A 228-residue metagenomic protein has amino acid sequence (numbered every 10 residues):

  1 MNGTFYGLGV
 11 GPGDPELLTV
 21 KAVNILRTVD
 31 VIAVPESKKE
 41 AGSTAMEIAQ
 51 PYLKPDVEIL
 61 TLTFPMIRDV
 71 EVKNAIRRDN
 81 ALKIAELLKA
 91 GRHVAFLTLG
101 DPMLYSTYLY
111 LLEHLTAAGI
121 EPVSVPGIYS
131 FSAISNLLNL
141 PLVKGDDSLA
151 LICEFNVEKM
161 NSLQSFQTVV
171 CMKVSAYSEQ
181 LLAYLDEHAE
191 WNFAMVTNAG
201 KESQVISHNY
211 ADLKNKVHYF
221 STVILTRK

Functional and structural regions predicted by a protein language model:
M1-P15, V20-A22, R27-I120, H208-L213 (+2 more regions): Class I S-adenosyl-L-methionine
F5, Q164-K228: A contiguous loop/helix-start segment that scaffolds small-molecule binding in enzyme catalytic cores
P12-P15, K38-K39, F155-V157, V174-Y177: Short beta->alpha connector loops
V31, K54-P55, E86-K89, L140-V143 (+3 more regions): Generic secondary-structure signature for well-ordered alpha-helical cores
V34, T61, F96-T98, S124-G127 (+3 more regions): General beta-strand structural signal in soluble alpha/beta enzymes
K39-G42, I67, Y129-S132, K201-S203: Short gly/pro/ser/thr-enriched loop/turn and capping motifs at secondary-structure boundaries
K83, E154-S162, Y177-A183: A short, acidic, amphipathic alpha-helical segment used as a generic capping/interface helix at domain edges
M103-S165, K214: Class I SAM-dependent methyltransferase SAM-binding "motif I" and its flanking Rossmann-like core
